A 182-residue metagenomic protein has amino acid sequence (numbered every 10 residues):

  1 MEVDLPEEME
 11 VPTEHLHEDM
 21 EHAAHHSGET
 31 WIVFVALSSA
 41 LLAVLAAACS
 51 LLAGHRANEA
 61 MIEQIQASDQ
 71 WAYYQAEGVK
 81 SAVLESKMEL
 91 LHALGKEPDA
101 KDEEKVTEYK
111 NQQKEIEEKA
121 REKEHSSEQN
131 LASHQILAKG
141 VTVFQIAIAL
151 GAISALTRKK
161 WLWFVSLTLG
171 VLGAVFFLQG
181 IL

Functional and structural regions predicted by a protein language model:
M1-A36: N-terminal positive-inside, membrane-proximal cytosolic segments immediately preceding the first
E2-P12, T142, G173-L182: Membrane-embedded alpha-helical segments of integral membrane proteins
H17-H26, S50-Q135: Cytosol/matrix-facing amphipathic helices and coiled-coil assembly/linker segments of eukaryotic membrane proteins
T30, F34, I146-L182: Juxtamembrane interface at the cytosolic side of transmembrane helices
A36-C49: Hydrophobic membrane-insertion alpha-helices, especially the h-region of bacterial N-terminal signal peptides
A47, L51, F177-G180: Short hydrophobic alpha-helical membrane-anchoring segments
A132-I146, K160-W163: N-terminal membrane-entry
